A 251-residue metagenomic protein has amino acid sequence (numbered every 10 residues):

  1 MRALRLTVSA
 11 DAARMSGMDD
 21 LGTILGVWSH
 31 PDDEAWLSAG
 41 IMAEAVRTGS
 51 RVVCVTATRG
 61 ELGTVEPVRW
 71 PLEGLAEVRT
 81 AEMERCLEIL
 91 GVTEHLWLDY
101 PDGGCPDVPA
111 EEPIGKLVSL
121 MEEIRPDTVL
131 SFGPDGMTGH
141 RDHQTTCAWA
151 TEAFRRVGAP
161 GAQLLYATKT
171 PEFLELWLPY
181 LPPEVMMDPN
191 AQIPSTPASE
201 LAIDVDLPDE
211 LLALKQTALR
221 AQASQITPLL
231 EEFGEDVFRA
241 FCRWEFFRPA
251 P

Functional and structural regions predicted by a protein language model:
L4-L25, G103, D107-P251: Metal-dependent de-N-acetylase/amidase catalytic core
L4-R125, E152-R156: Active-site rim/loop-helix segments in enzyme catalytic domains that contact anionic ligands
